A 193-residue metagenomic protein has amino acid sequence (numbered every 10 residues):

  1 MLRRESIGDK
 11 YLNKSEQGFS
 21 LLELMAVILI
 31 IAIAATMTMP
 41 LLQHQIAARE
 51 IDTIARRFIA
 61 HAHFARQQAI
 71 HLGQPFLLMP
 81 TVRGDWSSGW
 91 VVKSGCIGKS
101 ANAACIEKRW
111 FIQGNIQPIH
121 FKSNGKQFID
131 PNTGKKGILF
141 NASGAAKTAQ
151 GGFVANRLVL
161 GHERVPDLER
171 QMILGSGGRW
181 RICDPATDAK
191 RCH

Functional and structural regions predicted by a protein language model:
L2-Y11, M37, Q43-R57, Q67 (+2 more regions): N-terminal helix-rich module
M25-L41: Alpha-helical hydrophobic helix detector
A60-F64: Generic recognition of well-ordered alpha-helical segments within structured catalytic/regulatory domains
